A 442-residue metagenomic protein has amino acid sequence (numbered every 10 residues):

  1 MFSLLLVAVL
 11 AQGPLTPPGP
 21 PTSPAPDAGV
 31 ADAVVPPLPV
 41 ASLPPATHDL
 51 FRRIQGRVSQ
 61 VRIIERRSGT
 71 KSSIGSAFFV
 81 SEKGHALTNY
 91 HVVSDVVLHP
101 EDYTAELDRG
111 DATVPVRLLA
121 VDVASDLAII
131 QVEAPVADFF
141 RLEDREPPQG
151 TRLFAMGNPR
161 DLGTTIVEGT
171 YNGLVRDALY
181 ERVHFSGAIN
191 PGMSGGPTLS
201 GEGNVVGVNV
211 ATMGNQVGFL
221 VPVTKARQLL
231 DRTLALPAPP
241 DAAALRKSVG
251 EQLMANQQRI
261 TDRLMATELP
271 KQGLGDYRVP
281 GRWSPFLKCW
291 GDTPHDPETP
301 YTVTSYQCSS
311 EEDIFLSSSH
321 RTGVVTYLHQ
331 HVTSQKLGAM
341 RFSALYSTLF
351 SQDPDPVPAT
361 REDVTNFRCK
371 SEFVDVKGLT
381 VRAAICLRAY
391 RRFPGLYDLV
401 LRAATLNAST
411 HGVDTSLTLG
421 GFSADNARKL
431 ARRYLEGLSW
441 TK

Functional and structural regions predicted by a protein language model:
P20-S76, A238-P239, A243-H295: N-terminal activation segment of mature serine protease catalytic domains
F51, G201-T267, R428: C-terminal subregion of chymotrypsin/trypsin-like serine protease catalytic domains
I74, S81-A124: Catalytic-histidine neighborhood of serine endopeptidases, predominantly the chymotrypsin-like S1/PA family
F78-F79, A188-V208: Catalytic nucleophile loop of clan PA
V92-V97, D138-V183, N190-M193, V210-F219: Flexible, gly/ser-rich surface segments that form the specificity/activation loops bordering the active-site cleft
R227, P237, R282, F286-L287 (+1 more regions): Surface-exposed amphipathic alpha-helical segments
N256-R368: Non-catalytic interaction/regulatory modules that flank or connect domains
A344-T405: Signature of long, low-cysteine stretches enriched in small and polar/charged residues
